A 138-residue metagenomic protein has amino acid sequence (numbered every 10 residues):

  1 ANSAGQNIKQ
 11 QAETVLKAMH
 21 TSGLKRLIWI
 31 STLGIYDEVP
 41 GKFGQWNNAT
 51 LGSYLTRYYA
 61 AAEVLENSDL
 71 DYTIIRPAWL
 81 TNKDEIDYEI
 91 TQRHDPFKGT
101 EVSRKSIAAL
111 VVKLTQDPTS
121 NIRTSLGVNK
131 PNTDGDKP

Functional and structural regions predicted by a protein language model:
A1-W29, R57-A60: NAD(P)-cofactor binding segment of oxidoreductase domains
G5-Q6, G44-Y59, F97-K105: Short-chain dehydrogenase/reductase
Q10-E13, G41-Q45, D87-T91: Short, glycine/charged-enriched secondary-structure capping and boundary segments
H20-T21, E66, Q116-T119: Residue-level signal for alpha-helix termini/capping positions
L27-L33, I75-P77: SDR active-site strand-loop-helix element
G34-V39, L80-K83: Conserved catalytic-site region of short-chain dehydrogenase/reductase
E63-D84: Conserved beta-loop-beta element that borders a ligand/cofactor-binding pocket
N82-P138: Active-site-lining helix/loop region of Rossmann-like oxidoreductase modules
